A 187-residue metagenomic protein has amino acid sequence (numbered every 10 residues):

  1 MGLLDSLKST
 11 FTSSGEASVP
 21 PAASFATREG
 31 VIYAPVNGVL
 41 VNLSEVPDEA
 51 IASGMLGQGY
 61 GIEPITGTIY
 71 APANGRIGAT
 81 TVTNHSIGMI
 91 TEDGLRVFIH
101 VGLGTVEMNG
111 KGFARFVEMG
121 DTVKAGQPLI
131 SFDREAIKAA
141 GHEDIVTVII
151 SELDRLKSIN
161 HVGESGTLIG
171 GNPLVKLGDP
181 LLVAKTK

Functional and structural regions predicted by a protein language model:
G2-K187: Contiguous, well-folded functional domains in the mature portion of proteins
